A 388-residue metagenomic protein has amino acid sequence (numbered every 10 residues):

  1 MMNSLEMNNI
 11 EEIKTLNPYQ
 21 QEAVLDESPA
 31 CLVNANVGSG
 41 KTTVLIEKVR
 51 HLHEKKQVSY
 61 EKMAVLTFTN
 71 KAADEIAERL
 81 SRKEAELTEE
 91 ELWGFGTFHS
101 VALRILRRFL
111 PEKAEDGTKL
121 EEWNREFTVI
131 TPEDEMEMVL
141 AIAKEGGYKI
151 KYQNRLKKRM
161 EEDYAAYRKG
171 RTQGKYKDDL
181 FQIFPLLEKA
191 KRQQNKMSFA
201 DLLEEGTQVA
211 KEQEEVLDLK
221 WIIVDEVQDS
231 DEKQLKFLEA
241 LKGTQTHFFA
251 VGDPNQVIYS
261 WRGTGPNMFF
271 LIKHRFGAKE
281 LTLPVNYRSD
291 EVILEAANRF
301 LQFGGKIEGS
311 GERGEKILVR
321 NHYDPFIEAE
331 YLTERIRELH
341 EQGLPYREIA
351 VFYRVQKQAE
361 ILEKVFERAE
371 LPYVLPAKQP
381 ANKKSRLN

Functional and structural regions predicted by a protein language model:
M2-D116, E295-N298: P-loop NTPase Walker
L5, N9, I13-L25, P29-V33 (+5 more regions): Conserved helicase NTPase motor core
L32, S39-L45, A278-K279, V285-Y373: Helicase P-loop NTPase motor core
V58-K62, E91, T244-T246, D253-N255 (+3 more regions): Short glycine-/polar-rich loops that comprise or flank the Walker A/P-loop and associated switch/sensor motifs
L87-G94, E370-P380: Conserved RecA-like helicase motor-core motifs
E90-L92, K113-Q194, E280: ATP-hydrolysis module of ASCE/P-loop NTPase motor domains, specifically the Walker B Asp-Glu catalytic pair
R108-P111, I258-H274, A297-N298: Short regulatory helix/loop adjacent to the ATP-binding pocket of P-loop NTPases
R368-A369, A381-N388: Conserved short internal alpha-helix adjacent to the catalytic or cofactor-binding core of large enzyme scaffolds
